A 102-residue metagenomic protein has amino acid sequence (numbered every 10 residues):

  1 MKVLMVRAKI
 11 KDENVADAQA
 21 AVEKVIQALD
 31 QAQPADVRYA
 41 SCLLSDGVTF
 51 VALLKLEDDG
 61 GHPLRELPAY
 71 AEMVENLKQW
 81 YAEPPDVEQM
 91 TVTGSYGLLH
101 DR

Functional and structural regions predicted by a protein language model:
K2-K9, V37-P68, D101: Short, well-ordered beta-strand segments in beta-rich or mixed alpha/beta enzyme and ligand-binding folds
V6, V87-M90: Generic beta-strand hydrophobic packing signal
K9-A20: Short, surface-exposed ligand-recognition loops at beta-strand->loop->(often short) alpha-helix junctions that present
E13, G47, E72: Short alpha-helical
N14-A16, G60-G61, S95: Residue-level signal for secondary-structure boundary sites
K24, A28-R38, L54-E88: An amphipathic, aromatic/His-enriched active-site/gating alpha helix that lines ligand/cofactor pockets
S41, Q89-V92: Hydrophobic/anchoring residues in structured secondary elements
T91-R102: Short, low-order "capping/linker" segments at domain edges
